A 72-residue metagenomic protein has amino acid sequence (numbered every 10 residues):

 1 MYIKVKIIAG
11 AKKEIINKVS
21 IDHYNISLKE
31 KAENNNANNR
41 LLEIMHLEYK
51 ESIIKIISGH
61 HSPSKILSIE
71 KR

Functional and structural regions predicted by a protein language model:
M1-N39, E43, E51, I56-R72: Contiguous, often N-terminal, cationic amphipathic patches that form binding interfaces
